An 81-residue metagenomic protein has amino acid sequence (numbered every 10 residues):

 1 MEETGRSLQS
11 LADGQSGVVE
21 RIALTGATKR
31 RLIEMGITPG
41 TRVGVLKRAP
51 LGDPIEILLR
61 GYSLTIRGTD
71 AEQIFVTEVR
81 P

Functional and structural regions predicted by a protein language model:
E2-E20, T77: SH3-family beta-barrel domains
D13-T69: Amphipathic, hydrophobic secondary-structure cores in small proteins
E72-P81: Glycine- and charge-enriched low-complexity intrinsically disordered segments
